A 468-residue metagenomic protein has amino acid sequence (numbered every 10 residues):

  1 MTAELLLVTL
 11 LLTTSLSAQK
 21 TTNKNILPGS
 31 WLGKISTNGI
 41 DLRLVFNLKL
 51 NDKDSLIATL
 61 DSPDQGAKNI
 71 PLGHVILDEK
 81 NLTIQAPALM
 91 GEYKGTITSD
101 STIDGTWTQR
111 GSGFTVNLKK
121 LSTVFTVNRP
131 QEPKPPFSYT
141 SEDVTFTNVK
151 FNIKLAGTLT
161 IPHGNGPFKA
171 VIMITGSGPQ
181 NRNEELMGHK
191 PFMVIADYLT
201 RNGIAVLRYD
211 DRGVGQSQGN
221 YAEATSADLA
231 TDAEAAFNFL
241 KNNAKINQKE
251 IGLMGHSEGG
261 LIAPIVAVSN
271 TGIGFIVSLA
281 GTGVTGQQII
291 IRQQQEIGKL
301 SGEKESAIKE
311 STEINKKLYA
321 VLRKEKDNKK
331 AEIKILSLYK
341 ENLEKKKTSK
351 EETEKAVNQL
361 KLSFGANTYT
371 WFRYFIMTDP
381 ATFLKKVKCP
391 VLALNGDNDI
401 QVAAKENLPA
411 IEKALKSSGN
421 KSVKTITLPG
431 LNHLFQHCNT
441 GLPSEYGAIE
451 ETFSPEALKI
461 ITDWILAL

Functional and structural regions predicted by a protein language model:
K20-T98, D104-T108, F192: Central antiparallel beta-sheet cores of small beta-barrel/beta-sandwich binding domains
S36, T123-G166: N-terminal cap/lid segment of alpha/beta-hydrolase-fold proteins
P167-S177: Short beta-strand element of the alpha/beta-hydrolase
E185-V206: Short amphipathic alpha-helix adjacent to the substrate-entry channel of hydrolases
E223-A244: Alpha/beta-hydrolase active-site loop
L279-K386: Accessory cap/linker subdomain of secreted extracellular hydrolases
V387, A393-N395: Short beta-strand/loop motif that positions the catalytic acidic residue of the alpha/beta-hydrolase fold
I400-L408: Conserved alpha/beta-hydrolase "acid-adjacent" motif
